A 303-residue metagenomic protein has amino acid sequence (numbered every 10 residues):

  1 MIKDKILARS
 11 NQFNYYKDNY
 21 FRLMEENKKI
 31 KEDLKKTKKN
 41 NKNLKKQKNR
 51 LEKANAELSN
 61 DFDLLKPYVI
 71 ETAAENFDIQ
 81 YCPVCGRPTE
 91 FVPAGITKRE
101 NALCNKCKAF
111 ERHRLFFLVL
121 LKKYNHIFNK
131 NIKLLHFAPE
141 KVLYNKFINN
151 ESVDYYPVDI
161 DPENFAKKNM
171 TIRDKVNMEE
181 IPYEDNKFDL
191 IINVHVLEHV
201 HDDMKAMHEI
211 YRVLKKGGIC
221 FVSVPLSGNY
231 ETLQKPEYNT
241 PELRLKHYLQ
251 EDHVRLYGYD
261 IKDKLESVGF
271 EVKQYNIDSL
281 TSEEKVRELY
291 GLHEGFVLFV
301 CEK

Functional and structural regions predicted by a protein language model:
M1-N49: Acidic, low-complexity intrinsically disordered segments
L7, N11, Y15, E75 (+3 more regions): S-adenosyl-L-methionine-dependent methyltransferase catalytic module, highlighting the catalytic core
K28, K35-K36, N40-E180, L280-E302: Conserved N-terminal segment of class I S-adenosyl-L-methionine
F137, I191-I192: Hydrophobic beta-strand segment of the Class I
M178-I191: A short acidic, Gly/Pro-enriched loop at the edge of an enzyme's catalytic core that lines a small-molecule cofactor
I192-V194, K205: PRPP/pyrophosphate-binding module of the type I phosphoribosyltransferase fold
H195-H199: Short catalytic micro-motifs in class I SAM-dependent methyltransferases
